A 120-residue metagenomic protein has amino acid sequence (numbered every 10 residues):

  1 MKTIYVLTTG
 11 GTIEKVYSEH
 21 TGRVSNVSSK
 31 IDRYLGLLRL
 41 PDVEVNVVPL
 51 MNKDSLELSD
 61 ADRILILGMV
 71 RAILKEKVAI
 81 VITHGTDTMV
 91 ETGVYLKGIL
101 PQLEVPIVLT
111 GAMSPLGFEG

Functional and structural regions predicted by a protein language model:
M1-G120: Active-site histidine-anchored catalytic micro-motif
